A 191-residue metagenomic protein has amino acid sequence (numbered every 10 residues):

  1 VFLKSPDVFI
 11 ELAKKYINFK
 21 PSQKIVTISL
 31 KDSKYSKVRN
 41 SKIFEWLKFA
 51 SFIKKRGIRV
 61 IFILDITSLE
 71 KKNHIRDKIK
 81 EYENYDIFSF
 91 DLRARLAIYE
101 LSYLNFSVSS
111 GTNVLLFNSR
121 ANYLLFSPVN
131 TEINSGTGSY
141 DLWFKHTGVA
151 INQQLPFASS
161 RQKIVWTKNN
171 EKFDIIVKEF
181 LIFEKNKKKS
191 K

Functional and structural regions predicted by a protein language model:
V1-D32: A nucleotide-sugar donor-handling region in carbohydrate enzymes
Q23-S33, I43-L92: Catalytic donor nucleotide-activated moiety binding site of glycosyltransferases and closely related
S29, V108-S109: Replace "coordinates the UDP/GDP/TDP-sugar" with "coordinates nucleotide-activated sugar donors
F52, A97-I98, V114-N118: Hydrophobic/aromatic ligand-binding patch that stacks against planar heteroaromatic rings of cofactors or nucleotides
I61, K80, F106, L124-F126: Hydrophobic/aromatic beta-strand patches that form the interior of the parallel beta-sheet core in alpha/beta enzyme
D65-T67, A94-A97, T112-N113: Active-site and donor-binding regions of nucleotide-sugar-utilizing enzymes
H74, V114-K191: Nucleotide-sugar donor-binding patch of glycosyltransferase catalytic domains
E100-F106: Acidic donor-binding loop of glycosyltransferase active sites
